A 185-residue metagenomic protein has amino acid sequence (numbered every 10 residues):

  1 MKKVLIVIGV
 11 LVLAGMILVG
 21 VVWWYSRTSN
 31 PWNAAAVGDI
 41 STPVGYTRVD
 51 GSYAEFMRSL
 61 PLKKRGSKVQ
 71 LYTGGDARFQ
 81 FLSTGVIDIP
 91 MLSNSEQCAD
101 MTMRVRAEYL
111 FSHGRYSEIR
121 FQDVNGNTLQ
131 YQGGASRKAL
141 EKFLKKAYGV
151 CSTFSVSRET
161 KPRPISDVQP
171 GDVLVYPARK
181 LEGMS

Functional and structural regions predicted by a protein language model:
M1-A14: N-terminal Sec-pathway targeting helices
A14-W23: Hydrophobic alpha-helical membrane-insertion segments, chiefly the h-region of N-terminal signal peptides
W24-F79, L92, E96: N-terminal module-boundary/linker segments of secreted carbohydrate-active enzymes
G85, M101, V105, S117-G134: Acidic helix-start/capping segments at beta-turn-to-alpha-helix junctions
G85-S95, R158-P162: Second-shell loop/turn segments in exported
I89-E96, L110-V124: Surface-exposed patches in mature extracellular/periplasmic domains of secreted proteins
N94, C98-M101, V105-R106, L140: Stable alpha-helical elements in mature extracytoplasmic
K138-S185: ...with weaker cross-activation on analogous glycine-rich loops/strands in unrelated enzymes
